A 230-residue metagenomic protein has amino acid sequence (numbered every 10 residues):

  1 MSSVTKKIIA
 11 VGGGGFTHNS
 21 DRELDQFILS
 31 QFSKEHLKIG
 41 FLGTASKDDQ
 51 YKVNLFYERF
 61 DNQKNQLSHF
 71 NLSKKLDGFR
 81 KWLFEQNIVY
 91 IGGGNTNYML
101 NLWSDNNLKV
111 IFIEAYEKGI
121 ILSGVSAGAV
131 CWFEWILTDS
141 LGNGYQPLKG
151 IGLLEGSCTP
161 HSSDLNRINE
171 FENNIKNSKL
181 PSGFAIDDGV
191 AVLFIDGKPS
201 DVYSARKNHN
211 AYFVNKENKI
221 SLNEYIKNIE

Functional and structural regions predicted by a protein language model:
S2-K34, T44-E58, I88, I136-T138 (+1 more regions): C-terminal and late-domain segments of enzyme folds
A10, S68-N71, Y90-I91, L122-V125 (+1 more regions): General beta-strand structural signal in soluble alpha/beta enzymes
H18, M99-L100, F133: Glycine/Thr-rich phosphate-binding loops of Rossmann-like dinucleotide-binding domains
Q31, W82-E85, N106-G119: Catalytic-core regions built around general acid/base machinery
L42, K47-N97: A glycine-rich, hydrophobic loop/mini-helix early in the fold
K64, Q86, G119, L154-E155: Short, well-ordered alpha-helix to beta-strand connector turns
Y90-G93, Y116-W135: Catalytic nucleophile loop
T96-N106: Glycine/threonine-rich flexible loop motifs
